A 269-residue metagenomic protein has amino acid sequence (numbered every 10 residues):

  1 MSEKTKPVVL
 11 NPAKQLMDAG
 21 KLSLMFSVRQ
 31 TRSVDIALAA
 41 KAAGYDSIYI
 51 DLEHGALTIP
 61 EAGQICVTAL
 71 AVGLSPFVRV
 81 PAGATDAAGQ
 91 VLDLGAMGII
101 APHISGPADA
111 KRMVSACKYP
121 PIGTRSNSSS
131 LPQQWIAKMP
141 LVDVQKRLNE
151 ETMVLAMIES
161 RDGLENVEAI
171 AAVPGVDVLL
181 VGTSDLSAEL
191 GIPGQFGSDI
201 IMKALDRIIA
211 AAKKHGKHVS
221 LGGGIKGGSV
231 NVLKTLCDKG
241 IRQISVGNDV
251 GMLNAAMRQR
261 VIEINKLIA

Functional and structural regions predicted by a protein language model:
M1-S27, K138-E150, R207-A210, K214: N-terminal amphipathic alpha-helix/helix-capping segment at the start of soluble metabolic enzymes
M17-V34, F77-P81, T152-E165, H218-G228: Active-site mouth loops of central-metabolism enzymes
A19-L24, Y45-D46, L70-P76, A96-M97 (+4 more regions): Short, well-ordered coil/turn segments that N-cap beta-strands
I36-A37, A42-Q64, V181-D199: Glycine-rich, proline-tolerant flexible connector loops at the mouths of alpha/beta enzymes
L38, V78, G83-M97, A101 (+3 more regions): Catalytic cores of alpha/beta
A56-V72, V78-L94, V142, K146 (+1 more regions): N-terminal active-site wall of soluble small-molecule enzyme domains
I65, P107-G123, V250-A269: C-terminal helical cap(s) of enzyme catalytic domains, especially alpha/beta-barrels
D86, G98-P174, D185-A188: Conserved anion-binding
